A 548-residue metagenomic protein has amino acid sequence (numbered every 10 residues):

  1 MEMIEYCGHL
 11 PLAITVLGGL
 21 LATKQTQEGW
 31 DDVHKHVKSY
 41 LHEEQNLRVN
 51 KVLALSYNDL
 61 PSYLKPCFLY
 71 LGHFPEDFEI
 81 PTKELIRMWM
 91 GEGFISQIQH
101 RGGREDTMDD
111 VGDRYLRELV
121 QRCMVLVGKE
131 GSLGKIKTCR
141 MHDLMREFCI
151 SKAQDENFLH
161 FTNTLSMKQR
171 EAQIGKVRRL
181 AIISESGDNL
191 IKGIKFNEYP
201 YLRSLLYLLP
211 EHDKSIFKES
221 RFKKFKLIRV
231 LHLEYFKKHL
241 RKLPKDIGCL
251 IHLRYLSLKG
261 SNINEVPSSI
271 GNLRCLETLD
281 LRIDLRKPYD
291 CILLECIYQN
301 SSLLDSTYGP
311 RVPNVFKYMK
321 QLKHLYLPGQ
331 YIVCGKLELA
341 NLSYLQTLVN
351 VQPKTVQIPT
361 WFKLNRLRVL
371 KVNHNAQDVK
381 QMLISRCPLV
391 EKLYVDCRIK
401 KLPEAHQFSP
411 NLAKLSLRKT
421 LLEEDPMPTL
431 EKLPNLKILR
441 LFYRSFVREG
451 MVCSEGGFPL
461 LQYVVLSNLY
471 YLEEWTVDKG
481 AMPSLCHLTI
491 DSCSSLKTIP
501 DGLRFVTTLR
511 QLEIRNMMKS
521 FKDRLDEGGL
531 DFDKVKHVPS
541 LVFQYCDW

Functional and structural regions predicted by a protein language model:
M1-Y6: Helix-loop-helix "sensor" segment of P-loop NTPases
C7-V16, P61-P66: The conserved phosphate-sensing helix
V16, F148, K242, E265 (+2 more regions): Phosphate- and divalent-cation-binding pockets in alpha/beta enzyme and binding domains that engage nucleotide-derived
L20-C67, G72-C249, S268-N272, R286-Y394 (+1 more regions): Surface-exposed helical/coil interface segments that assemble multiprotein signaling complexes
L165-R178, S269-D280, R286-V349, Q357-N373 (+1 more regions): Cross-kingdom leucine-rich repeat
H239-R241, R254, N264: Tandem repeat protein-protein interaction scaffolds, dominated by ankyrin-repeat arrays but also generalizing to other
